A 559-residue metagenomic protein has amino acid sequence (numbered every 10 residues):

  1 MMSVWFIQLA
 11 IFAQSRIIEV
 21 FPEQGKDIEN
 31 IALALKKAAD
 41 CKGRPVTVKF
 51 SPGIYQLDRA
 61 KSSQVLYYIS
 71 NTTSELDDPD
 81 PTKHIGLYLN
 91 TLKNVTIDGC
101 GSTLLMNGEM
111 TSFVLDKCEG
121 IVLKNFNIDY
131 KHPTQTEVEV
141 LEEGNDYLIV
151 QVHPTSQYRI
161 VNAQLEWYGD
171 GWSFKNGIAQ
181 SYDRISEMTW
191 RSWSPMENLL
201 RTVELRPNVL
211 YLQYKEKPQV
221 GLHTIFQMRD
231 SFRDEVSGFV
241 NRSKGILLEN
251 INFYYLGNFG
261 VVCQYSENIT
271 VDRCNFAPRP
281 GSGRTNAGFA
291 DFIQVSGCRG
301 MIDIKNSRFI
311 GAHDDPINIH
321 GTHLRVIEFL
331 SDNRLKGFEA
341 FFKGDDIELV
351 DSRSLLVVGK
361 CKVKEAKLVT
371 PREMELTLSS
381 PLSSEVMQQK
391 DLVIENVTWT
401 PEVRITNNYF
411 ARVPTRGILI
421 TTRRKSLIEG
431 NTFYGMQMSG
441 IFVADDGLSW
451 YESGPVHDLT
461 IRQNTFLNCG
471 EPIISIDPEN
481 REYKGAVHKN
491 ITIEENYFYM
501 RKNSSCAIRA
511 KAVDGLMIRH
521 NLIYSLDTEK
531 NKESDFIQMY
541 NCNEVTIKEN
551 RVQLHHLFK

Functional and structural regions predicted by a protein language model:
M1-I17: Bacterial Sec-dependent N-terminal signal peptides
A13-I31, I54: Right-handed parallel beta-helix/beta-solenoid
I28-K559: Extracellular parallel beta-helix/beta-solenoid repeat domains
